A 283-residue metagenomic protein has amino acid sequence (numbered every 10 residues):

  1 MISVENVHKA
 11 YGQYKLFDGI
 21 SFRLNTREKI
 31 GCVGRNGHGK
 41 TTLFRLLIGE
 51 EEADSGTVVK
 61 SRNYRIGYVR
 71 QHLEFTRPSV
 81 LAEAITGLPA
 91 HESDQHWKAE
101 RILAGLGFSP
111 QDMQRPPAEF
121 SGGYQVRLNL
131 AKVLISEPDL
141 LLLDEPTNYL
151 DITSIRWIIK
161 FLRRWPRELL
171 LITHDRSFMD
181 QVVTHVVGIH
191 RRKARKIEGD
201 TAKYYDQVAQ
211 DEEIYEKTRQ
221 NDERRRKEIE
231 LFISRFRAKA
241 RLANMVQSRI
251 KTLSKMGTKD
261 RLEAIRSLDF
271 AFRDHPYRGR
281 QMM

Functional and structural regions predicted by a protein language model:
M1-K217, P276-M283: ABC ATP-binding cassette signature C-motif
H8, H91-E92, A209-M283: Flexible nucleotide-interacting loop at or near the entrance of a catalytic core
